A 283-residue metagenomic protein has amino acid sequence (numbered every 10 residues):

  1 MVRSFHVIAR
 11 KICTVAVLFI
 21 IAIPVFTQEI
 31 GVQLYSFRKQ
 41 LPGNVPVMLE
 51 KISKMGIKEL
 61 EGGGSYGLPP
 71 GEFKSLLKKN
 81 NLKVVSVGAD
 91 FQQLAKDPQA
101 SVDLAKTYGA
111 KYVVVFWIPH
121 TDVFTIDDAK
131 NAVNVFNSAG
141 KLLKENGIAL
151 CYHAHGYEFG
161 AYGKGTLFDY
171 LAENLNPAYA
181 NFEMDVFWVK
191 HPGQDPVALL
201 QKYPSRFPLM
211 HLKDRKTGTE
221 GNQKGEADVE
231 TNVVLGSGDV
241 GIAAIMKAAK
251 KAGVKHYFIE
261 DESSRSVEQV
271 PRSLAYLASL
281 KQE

Functional and structural regions predicted by a protein language model:
M1-E29: Bacterial Sec-dependent N-terminal signal peptides
F26-Y112, L280-E283: N-terminal pre-domain/capping segments
I30-Q33, L60-G62, V84-A89, V113-V115 (+4 more regions): Hydrophobic faces of well-ordered beta-strands that scaffold small-molecule active sites in alpha/beta enzyme cores
V32, I52, L60, L77 (+8 more regions): Conserved, mostly hydrophobic/aromatic
R38-G43, E59-G71, A89-D97, H120-F124 (+5 more regions): Acidic-and-aromatic substrate-binding clefts and catalytic sites of carbohydrate-active enzymes
E50, K58-E59, F91-N181, V267: Active-site acidic/histidine proton-transfer and metal-coordination neighborhood in alpha/beta enzyme cores
E145-D239: Acidic/histidine-rich catalytic cores of soluble enzymes
S266-E283: C-terminal helical cap(s) of enzyme catalytic domains, especially alpha/beta-barrels
